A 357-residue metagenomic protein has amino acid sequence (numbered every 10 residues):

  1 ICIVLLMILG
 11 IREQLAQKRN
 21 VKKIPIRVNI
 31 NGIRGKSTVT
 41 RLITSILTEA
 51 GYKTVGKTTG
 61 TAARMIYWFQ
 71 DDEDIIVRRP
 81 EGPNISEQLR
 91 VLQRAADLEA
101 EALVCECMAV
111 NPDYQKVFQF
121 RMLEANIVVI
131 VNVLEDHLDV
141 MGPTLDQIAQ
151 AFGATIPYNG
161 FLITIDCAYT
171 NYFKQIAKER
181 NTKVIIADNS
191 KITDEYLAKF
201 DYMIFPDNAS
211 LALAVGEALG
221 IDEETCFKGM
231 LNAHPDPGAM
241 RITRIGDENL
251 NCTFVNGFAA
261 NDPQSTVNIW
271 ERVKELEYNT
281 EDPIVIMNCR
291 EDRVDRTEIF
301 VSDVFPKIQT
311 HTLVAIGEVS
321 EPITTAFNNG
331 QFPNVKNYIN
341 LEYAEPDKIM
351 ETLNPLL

Functional and structural regions predicted by a protein language model:
I1-N31, T38-A50: Short, basic phosphate-binding NTP loop
K18-I24, S45-V128, N132-A149: ATP-dependent carboxylate-amine ligase catalytic core
G56, V128-I130, T164, I284-M287 (+1 more regions): Structural beta-sheet core signal
R64-I66, D113, A168-K174, D292-R296 (+1 more regions): Short, charged/polar "capping" segments at the starts of alpha-helices and the immediately preceding loops
L98, A125-G246: Acidic, Mg2+-coordinating active-site environments of NTP-dependent enzymes
Q119-A125, A154-N159, L276-T280, D303-H311 (+1 more regions): Short, conserved loop/helix-junction motifs that constitute active-site signature segments in enzyme catalytic cores
I245-F254: Beta-strand-turn-beta hairpins that frame and shape the catalytic cleft of phosphate-ester-processing enzymes
F258-P333, Y338-E342: Active-site beta-alpha connecting loops in nucleotide-dependent enzymes
